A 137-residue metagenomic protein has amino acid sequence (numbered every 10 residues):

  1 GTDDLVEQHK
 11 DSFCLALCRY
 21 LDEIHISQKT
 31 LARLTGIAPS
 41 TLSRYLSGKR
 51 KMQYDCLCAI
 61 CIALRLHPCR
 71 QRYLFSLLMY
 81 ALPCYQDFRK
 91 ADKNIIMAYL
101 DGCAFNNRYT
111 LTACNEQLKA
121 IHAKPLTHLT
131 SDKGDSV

Functional and structural regions predicted by a protein language model:
G1-S27, Y109-V137: A short, Lys/Arg-rich alpha-helix, primarily the initiator
L21, A32, C61: The alpha-helix within a helix-turn-helix
G36-M52, L77-M79: Recognition helix of helix-turn-helix/homeodomain-like DNA-binding domains that insert into the DNA major groove
K49-A63: Short, basic-rich loop-to-helix N-cap that marks the start of a DNA-contacting helix
R72-Y109, A113-N115, H122, L126-L129 (+1 more regions): Short, charged recognition helix plus adjacent turn of helix-turn-helix-like nucleic-acid-binding domains
